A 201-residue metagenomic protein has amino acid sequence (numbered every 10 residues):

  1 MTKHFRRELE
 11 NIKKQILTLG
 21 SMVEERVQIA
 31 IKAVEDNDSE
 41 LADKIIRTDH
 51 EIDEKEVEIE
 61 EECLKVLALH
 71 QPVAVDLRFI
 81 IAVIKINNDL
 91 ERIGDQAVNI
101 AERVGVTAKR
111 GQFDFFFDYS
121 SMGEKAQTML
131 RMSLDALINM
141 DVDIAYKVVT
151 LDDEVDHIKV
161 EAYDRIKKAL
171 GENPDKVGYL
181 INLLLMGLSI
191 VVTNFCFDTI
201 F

Functional and structural regions predicted by a protein language model:
M1-F201: Cytosolic, long alpha-helical scaffolding segments
